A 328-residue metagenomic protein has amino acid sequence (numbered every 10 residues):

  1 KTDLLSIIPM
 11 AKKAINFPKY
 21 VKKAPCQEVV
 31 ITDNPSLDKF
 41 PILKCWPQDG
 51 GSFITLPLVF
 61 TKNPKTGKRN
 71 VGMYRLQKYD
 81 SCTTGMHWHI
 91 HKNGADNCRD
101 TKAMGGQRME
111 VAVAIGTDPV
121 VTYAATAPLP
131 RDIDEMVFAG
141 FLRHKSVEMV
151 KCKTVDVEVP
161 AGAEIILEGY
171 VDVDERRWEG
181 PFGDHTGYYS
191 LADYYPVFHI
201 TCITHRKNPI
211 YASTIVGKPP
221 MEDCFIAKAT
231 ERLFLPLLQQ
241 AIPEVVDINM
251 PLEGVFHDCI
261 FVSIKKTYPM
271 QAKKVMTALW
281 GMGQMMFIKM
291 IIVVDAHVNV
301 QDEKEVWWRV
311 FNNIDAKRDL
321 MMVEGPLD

Functional and structural regions predicted by a protein language model:
K1-D328: Extended, highly charged
